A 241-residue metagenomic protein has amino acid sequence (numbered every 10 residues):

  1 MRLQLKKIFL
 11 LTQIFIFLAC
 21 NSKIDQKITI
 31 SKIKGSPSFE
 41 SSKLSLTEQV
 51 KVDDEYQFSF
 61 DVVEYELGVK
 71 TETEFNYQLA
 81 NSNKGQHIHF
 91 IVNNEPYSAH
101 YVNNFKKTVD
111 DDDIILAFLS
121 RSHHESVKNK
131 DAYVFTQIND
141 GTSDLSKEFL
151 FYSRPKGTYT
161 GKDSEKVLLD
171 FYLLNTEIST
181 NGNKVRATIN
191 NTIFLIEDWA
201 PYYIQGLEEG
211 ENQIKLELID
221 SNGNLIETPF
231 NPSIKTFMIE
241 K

Functional and structural regions predicted by a protein language model:
I16-A19: C-terminal motif of bacterial Sec signal peptides marking the signal peptidase cleavage site
I24-V52, I138-G161: Short, compositionally biased P/S/T/A/G/V-rich stretches that sit at domain boundaries
K51-S59, K70-N76, G161-D170: Short coil/turn motif common to extracellular beta-sandwich-like domains
Y56-F60, D111-R121, F171, G210-L218: Short, well-structured beta-strand segments within conserved domains
Y65-H87, L174-A187: Solvent-exposed loop/turn segments flanking beta-strands in beta-repeat/beta-sandwich domains
E95-Y101, T192-W199: Short beta-strand segments within Ig-like beta-sandwich modules, predominantly Fibronectin type-III
D111, A117-V167: Surface-exposed beta-loop interaction hotspot
S120-N129, F194, I219-E227: Short acidic/polar inter-strand loop motif in beta-rich domains
